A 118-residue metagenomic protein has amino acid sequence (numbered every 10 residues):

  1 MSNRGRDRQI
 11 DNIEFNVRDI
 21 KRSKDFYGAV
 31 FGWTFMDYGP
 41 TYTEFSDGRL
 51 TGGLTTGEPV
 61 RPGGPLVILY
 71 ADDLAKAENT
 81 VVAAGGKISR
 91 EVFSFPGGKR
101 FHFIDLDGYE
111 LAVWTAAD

Functional and structural regions predicted by a protein language model:
M1, K21, D25, A29 (+2 more regions): Replace "anionic and nucleotidyl ligands
M1-K24, P65-V67, A117-D118: N-terminal beta-strand motif that seeds the catalytic metal site of vicinal oxygen chelate
Q9-S46: N-terminal first-folded block
D11-E14, F93, A112: Residues embedded in well-ordered beta-strands within globular domains across many folds
N12, E44, G53, E91 (+1 more regions): Conserved beta-strand positions that form and line the central face of beta-propeller blades
W33-P65, E110-A116: Conserved short beta-strand elements that form part of the metal-binding/catalytic scaffold of enzyme active sites
I68-E110: Vicinal oxygen chelate
P96-G97, A116-D118: A short acidic/small-residue loop/turn micro-motif
